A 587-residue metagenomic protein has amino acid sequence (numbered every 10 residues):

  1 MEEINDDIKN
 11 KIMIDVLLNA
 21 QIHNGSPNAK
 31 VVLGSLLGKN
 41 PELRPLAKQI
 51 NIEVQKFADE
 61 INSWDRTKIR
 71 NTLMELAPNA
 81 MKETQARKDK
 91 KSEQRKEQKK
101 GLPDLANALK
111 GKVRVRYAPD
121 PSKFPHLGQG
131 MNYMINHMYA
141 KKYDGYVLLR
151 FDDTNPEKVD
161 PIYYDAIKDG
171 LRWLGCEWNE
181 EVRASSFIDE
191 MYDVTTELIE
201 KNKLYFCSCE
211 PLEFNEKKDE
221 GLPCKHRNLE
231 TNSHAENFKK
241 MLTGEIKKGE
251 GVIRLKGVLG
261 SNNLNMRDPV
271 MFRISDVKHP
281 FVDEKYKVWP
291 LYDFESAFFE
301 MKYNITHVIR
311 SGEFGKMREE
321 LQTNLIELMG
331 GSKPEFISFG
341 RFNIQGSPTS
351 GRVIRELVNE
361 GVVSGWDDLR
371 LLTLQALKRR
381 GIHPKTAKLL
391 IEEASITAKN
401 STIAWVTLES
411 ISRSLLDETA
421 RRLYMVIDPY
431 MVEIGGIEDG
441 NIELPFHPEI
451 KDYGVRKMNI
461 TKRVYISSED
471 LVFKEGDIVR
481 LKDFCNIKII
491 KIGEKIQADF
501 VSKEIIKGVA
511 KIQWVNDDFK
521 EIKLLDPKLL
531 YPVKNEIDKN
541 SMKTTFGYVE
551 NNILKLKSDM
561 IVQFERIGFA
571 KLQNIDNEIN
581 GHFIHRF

Functional and structural regions predicted by a protein language model:
M1-H226, E313-F336, R341-S350, R355-V358 (+1 more regions): N-terminal Rossmann-like or analogous alpha/beta NTP/dinucleotide-binding catalytic cores that position adenine
N19, K39, K110, E438-F587: C-terminal accessory/binding modules appended to enzymatic or scaffolding proteins
P27-G34, K39-I50, K56-A58, G365-E449: Extended, domain-scale alpha-helical bundle/helix-rich regions
V115-S122, L148-T154, M301-I309, D368-L374 (+1 more regions): Glycine- and acidic
L127-G130, P161, D165, S185-Y192 (+10 more regions): Conserved structured core elements
K201-R355, V362-S364, T373, L408 (+4 more regions): Active-site cores that bind ATP or allylic diphosphates and position pyrophosphate for catalysis
